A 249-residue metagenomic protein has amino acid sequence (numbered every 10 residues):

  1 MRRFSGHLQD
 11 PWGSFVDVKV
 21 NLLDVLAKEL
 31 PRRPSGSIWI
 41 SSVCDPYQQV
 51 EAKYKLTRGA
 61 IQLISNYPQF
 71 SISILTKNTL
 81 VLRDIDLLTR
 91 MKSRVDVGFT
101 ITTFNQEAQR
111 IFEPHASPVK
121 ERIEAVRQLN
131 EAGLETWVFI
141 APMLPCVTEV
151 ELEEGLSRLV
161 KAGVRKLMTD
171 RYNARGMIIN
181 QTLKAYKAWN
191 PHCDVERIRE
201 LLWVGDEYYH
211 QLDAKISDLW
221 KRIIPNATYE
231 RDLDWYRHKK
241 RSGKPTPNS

Functional and structural regions predicted by a protein language model:
M1-D96, E107: Conserved Radical SAM active-site core
L8, W39-Q48, T79-L82, V95-A116 (+3 more regions): Conserved radical SAM core fold
V25-L26, L56-A60, D84, P118-V126 (+2 more regions): A general structural detector for well-ordered alpha-helical segments in enzyme core domains, enriched
I38, I72-I74, V97-F99, T136-I140 (+2 more regions): Hydrophobic faces of well-ordered beta-strands that scaffold small-molecule active sites in alpha/beta enzyme cores
L63-F70, E124-T136, E207-E230: A structural motif corresponding to the C-terminal end of an alpha-helix and its immediate exit/capping segment
I74, T79, L144-E153: Active-site glycine- and acidic-residue-rich loops that bind and position anionic ligands or nucleotide-like cofactors
H115, Q128-T148: Conserved strand-turn element in the central/C-terminal portion of the radical SAM core barrel that lines
V150-S249: Auxiliary Fe-S-binding modules of radical SAM enzymes
